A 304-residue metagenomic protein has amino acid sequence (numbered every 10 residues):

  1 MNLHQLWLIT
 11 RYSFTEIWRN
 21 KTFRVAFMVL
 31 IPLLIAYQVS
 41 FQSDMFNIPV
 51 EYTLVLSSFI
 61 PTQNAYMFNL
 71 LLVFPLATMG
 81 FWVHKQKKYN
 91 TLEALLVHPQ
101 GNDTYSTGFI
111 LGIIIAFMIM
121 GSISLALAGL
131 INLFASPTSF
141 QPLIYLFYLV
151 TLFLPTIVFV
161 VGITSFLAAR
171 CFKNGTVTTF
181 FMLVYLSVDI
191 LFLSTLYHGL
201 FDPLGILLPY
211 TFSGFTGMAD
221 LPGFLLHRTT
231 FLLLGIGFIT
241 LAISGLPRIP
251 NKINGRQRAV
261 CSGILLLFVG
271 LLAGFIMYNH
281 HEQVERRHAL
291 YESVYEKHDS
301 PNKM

Functional and structural regions predicted by a protein language model:
M1-F27, P250-N251: Aromatic- and glycine-rich beta-strand/loop motifs that create alpha-glucan
R19-D44, Y66-P75, F180-L191: Hydrophobic alpha-helical transmembrane segments of multi-pass membrane transport/permease proteins
T22, L71, Q100-I131, L154: Selective transmembrane-helix segments that form parts of the transport pathway or gating/packing helices in multipass
F59-K85, M120: Long, hydrophobic alpha-helical segments
F74-P75, Y145-C171, G237-I239: Hydrophobic alpha-helical transmembrane segments of polytopic membrane proteins
L186-R248: Membrane-embedded alpha-helical segments of integral membrane proteins
N251-H281: Internal/C-terminal transmembrane anchor helices
G274-M304: Membrane-interface segments at or immediately adjacent to transmembrane helices that form the boundary between
